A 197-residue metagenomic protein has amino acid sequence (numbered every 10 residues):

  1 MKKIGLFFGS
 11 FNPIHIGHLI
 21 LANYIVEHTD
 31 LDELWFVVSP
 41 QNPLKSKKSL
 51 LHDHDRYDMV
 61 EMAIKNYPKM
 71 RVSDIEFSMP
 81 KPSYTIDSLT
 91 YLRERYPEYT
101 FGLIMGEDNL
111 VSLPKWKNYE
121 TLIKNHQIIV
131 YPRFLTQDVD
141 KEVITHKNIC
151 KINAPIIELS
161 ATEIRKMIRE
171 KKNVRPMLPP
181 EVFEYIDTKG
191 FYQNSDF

Functional and structural regions predicted by a protein language model:
M1-F197: Nucleotidyltransferase catalytic core that binds NTPs
